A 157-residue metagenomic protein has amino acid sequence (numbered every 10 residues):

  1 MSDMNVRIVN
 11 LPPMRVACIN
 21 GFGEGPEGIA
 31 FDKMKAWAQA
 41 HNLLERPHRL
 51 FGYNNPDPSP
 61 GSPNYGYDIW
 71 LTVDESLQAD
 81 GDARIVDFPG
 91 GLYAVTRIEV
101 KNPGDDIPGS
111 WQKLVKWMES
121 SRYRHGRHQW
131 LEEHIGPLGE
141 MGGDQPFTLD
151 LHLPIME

Functional and structural regions predicted by a protein language model:
M1-E157: A solvent-exposed interaction/effector surface
